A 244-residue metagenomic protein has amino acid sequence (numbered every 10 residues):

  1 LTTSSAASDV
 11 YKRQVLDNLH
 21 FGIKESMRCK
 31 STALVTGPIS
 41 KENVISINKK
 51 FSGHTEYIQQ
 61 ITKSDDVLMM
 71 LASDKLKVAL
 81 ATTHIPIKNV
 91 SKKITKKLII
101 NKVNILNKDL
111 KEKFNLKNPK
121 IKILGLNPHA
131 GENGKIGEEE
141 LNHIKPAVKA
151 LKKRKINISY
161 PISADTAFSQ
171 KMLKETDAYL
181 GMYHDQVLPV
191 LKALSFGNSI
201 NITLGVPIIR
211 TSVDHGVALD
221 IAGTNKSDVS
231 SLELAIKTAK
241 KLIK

Functional and structural regions predicted by a protein language model:
L1-A7, Y11: Single conserved hydrophobic/aromatic residue that forms the stacking wall/gate of nucleotide- or nucleobase-binding
S5, D17, K24, A147-K244: Glycine-rich phosphate/nucleotide-binding loop
K12-R28: Short, well-structured alpha-helical segments in soluble
I39-E42, L126-H129, H184-P189: Short glycine-rich anion-binding loops that position phosphate/pyrophosphate groups of nucleotides and phosphorylated
I39-Q59, L191-S199: Short Gly/Thr/Asp-enriched flexible loops that form oxyanion-binding sites at enzyme active sites
H54-E56, S64-N101, A218-K244: Short, glycine-/small-residue-rich phosphate/pyrophosphate-handling segment
L80-P161: Glycine-rich phosphate/diphosphate-binding loop of Rossmann-like nucleotide-binding domains
